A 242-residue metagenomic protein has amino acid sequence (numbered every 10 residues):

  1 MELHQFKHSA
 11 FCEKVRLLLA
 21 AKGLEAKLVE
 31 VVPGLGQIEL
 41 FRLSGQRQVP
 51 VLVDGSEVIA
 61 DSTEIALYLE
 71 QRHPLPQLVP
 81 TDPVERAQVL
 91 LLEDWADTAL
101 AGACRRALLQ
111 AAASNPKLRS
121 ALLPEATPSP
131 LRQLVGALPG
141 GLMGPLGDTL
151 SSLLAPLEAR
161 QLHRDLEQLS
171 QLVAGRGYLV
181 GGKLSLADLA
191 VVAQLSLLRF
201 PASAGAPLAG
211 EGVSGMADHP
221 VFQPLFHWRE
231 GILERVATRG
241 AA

Functional and structural regions predicted by a protein language model:
M1-S129: GST-like domain detector, emphasizing the conserved glutathione-binding G-site in the N-terminal thioredoxin-like
E30, L184, A242: Acidic carboxylate-rich catalytic motifs and surrounding loops in phosphoryl-/glycosyl-chemistry enzymes
V49, L75, G175-R176, V192 (+1 more regions): Alpha-helix C-caps/helix-loop-beta hinges
Y68, L172, G231-R235: C-terminal alpha-helix
V84, Q88-L91, L157-R164, Q168 (+1 more regions): A non-catalytic, amphipathic alpha-helix used as a structural packing/dimerization or gating element in enzyme scaffolds
A101-G210, S214: GST-like fold's C-terminal all-alpha helical module
L198-A242: Long, positively charged, glycine-interspersed low-complexity recognition regions
